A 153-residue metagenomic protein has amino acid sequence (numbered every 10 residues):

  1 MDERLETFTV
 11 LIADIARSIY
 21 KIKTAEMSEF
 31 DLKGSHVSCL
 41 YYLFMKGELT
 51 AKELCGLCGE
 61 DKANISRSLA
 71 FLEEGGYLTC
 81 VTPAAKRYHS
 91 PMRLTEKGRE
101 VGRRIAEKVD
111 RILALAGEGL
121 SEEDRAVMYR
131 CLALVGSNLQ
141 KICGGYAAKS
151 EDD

Functional and structural regions predicted by a protein language model:
M1, E122-D153: C-terminal regulatory/oligomerization modules of transcriptional regulators
M1-F30: N-terminal leader segment of winged-helix/HTH proteins
A13, Y41-M45, A106, A133: Short, locally clustered residues in the helix-turn-helix/winged-helix DNA-binding domain
A16, G47, C58, K62 (+2 more regions): Flexible interhelical turns and helix-capping residues at alpha-helix boundaries within structured domains
Y20, A70-A133, S137: Charged, amphipathic alpha-helical coiled-coil/dimerization segments
K21-N64, L69, A147: N-terminal helix-turn-helix DNA-binding core of bacterial DNA-binding proteins
